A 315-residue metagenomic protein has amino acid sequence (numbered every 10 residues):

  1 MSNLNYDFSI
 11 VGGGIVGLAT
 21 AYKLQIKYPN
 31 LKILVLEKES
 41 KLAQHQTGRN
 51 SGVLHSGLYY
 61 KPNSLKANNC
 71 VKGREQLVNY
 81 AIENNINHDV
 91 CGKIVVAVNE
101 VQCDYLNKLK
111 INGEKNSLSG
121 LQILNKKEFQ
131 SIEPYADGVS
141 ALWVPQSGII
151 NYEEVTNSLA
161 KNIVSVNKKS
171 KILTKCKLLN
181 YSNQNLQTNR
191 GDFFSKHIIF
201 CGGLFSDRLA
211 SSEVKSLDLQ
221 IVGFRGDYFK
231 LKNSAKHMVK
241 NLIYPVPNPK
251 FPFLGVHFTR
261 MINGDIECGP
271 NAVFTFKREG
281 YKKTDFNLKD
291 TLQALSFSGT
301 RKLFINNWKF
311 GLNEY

Functional and structural regions predicted by a protein language model:
S2-V16, L34: Beta1/beta-strand and adjacent pyrophosphate-binding region of the FAD-binding site in flavoprotein oxidoreductases
V16, K41, F205: Conserved Rossmann-like nucleotide-cofactor binding loop
A19, Y181, T188-F286: Flavin-dependent oxidoreductases
A21, Q25, N162: Gly/Ala-rich phosphate-binding loop of Rossmann-like dinucleotide-binding domains, activating on the conserved
Q25-G48: Glycine-rich FAD pyrophosphate-binding loop
A43-G73, E83-H88, E128, T275-N313: Glycine-rich active-site loop/strand segments that organize a redox cofactor
G52-E128, G138, G255-V256, D265 (+1 more regions): Dinucleotide-binding Rossmann-like beta1-alpha1 core, especially the glycine-rich loop that anchors the ADP
L142-H197, C201-R208: Helical element adjacent to the flavin cofactor pocket in flavoenzyme catalytic cores
